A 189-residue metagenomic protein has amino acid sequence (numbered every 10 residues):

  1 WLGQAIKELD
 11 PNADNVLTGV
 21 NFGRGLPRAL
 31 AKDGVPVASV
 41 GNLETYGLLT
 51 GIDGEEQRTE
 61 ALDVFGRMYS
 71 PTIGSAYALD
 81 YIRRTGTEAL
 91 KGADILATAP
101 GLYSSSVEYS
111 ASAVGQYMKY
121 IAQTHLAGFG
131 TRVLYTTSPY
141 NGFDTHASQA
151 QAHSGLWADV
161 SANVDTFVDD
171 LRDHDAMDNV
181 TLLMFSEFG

Functional and structural regions predicted by a protein language model:
W1-H174: Feature for exported/extracytoplasmic and membrane-associated proteins, marking the mature portion
M177: Conserved H-loop
V180-F188: Acidic/histidine-rich, metal-coordinating catalytic segments
